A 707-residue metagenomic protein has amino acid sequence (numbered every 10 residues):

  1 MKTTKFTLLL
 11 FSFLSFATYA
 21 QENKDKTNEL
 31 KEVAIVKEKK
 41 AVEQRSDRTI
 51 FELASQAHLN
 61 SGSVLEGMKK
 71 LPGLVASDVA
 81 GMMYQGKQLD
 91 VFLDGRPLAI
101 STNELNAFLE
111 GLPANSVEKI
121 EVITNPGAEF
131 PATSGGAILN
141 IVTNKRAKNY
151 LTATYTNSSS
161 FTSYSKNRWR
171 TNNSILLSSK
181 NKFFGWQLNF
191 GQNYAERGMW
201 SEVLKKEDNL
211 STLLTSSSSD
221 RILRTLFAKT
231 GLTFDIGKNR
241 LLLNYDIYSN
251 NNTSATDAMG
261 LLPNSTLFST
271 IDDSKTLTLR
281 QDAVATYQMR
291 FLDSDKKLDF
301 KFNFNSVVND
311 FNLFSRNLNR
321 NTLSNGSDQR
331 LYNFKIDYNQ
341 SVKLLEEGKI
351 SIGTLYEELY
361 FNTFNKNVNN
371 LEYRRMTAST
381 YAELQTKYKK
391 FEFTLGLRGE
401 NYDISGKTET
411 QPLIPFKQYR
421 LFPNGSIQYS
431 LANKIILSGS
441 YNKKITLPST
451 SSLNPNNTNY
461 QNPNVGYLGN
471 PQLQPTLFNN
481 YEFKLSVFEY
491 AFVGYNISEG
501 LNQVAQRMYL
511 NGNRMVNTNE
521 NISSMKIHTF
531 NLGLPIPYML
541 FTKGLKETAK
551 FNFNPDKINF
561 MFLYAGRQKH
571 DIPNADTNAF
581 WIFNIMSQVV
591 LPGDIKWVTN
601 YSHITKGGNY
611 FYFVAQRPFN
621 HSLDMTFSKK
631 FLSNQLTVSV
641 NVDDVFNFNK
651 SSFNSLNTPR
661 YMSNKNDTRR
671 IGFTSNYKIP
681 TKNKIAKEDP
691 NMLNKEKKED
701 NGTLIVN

Functional and structural regions predicted by a protein language model:
Q21-A57, S77-V79, G86-Q88: Short, acidic, small-residue-rich periplasmic hinge/interaction motif at the N-terminus of Gram-negative outer-membrane
A34, V64-G67, L105-L109, V122 (+2 more regions): N-terminal periplasmic accessory domains that precede and gate Gram-negative outer-membrane beta-barrel machines
L65-S101: Extracytoplasmic beta-strand/coil segments of soluble accessory domains associated with Gram-negative outer-membrane
K70, L98-T124, I175: Short acidic/polar hinge/loop motifs at secondary-structure boundaries that mediate gating or recognition
V142-S160, R197-L204, N250, A255-M259 (+6 more regions): Surface-exposed extracellular loop regions of Gram-negative outer-membrane beta-barrel proteins
Y164, A195-K297, K301-R330, T446 (+4 more regions): Flexible loop and strand-edge segments within Gram-negative outer membrane beta-barrel domains
T225-N252, S274-E409, S430, H528-N559: Face-selective signature of the C-terminal outer-membrane beta-barrel domain
P415-F416, I435, I445-L501, N517-N531 (+1 more regions): Outer-membrane beta-barrel signature, preferentially recognizing the C-terminal barrel domain of Gram-negative
